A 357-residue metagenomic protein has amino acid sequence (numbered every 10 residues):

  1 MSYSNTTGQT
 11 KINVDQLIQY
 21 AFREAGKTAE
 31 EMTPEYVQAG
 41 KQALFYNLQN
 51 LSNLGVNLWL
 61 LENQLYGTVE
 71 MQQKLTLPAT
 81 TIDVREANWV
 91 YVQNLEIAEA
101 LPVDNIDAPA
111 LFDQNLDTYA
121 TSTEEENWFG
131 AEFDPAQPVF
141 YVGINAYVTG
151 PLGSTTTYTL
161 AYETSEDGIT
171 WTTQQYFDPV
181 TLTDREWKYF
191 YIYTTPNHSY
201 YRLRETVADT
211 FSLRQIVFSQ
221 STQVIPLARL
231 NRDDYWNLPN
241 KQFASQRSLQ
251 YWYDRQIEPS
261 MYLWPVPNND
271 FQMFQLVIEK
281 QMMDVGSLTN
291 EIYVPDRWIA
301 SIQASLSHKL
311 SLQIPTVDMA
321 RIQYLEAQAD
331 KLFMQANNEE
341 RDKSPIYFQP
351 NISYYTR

Functional and structural regions predicted by a protein language model:
M1-V103, N115, E132-D134, P138 (+5 more regions): Glycine-enriched, solvent-exposed interface loops adjoining structured elements
D104-N105, A110-T118: Acidic, glycine-anchored loop motifs typical of Ca2+
S122-A136: Short beta-strands within extracellular/lumenal beta-sheet-rich domains
V142, Y162, I216-F218: Extracellular beta-strand elements of beta-rich domains used for carbohydrate recognition/degradation or cell-matrix
L152-L160: Short coil-to-beta strand junction motifs in C2/discoidin
T170-T173: Trp- and S/T/G-rich repeat-edge/linker motifs of beta-rich repeat architectures
